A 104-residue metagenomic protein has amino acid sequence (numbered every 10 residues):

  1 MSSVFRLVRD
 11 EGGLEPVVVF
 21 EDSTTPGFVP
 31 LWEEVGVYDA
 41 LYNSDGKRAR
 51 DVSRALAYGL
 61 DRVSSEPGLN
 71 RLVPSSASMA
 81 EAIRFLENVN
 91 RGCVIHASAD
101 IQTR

Functional and structural regions predicted by a protein language model:
M1-R104: Acidic (Asp/Glu-rich) sequence patches and key acidic residues that form negatively charged surfaces used
